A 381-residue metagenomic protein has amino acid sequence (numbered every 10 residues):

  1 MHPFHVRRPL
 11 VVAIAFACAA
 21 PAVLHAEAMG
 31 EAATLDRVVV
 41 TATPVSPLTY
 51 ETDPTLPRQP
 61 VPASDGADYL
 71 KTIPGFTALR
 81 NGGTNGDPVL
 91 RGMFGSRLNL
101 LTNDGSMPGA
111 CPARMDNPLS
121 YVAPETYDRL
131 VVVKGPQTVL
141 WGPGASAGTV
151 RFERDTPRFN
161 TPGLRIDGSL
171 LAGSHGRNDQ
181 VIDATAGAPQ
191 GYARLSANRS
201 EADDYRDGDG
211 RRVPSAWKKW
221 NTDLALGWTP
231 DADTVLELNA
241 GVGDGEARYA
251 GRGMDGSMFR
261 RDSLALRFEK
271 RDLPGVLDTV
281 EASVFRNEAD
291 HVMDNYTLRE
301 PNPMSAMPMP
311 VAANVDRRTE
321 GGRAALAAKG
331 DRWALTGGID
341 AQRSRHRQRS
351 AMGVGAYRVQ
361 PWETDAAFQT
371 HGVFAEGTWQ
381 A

Functional and structural regions predicted by a protein language model:
M29-F159: Acidic, small-polar-rich N-terminal luminal/periplasmic segments of exported/outer-membrane proteins
G86, S146-G148, L164-I166, N178-I182 (+6 more regions): Hydrophobic, lipid-facing positions within transmembrane beta-strands of outer-membrane proteins
G95, A188-G191, T229-D233, L273-G275 (+2 more regions): Outer-membrane beta-barrel channels and translocator barrels
P112, T138, R151-E153, F159-T161 (+2 more regions): Periplasmic-side early beta-strands and strand-to-turn transitions of outer-membrane beta-barrels
R154, L170-S174, A188-Q190, R199-D203 (+4 more regions): Transmembrane beta-strands of outer-membrane beta-barrel pores
I166-L170, L195-A197, L224-L226, L238-A240 (+3 more regions): Membrane-embedded beta-strand positions of outer-membrane beta-barrel proteins
A202, G208-D209, S215-W217, D233-V280 (+2 more regions): Flexible loop and strand-edge segments within Gram-negative outer membrane beta-barrel domains
P310-A381: Outer-membrane beta-barrel transmembrane domain signature of Gram-negative proteins, especially the mid-to-C-terminal
